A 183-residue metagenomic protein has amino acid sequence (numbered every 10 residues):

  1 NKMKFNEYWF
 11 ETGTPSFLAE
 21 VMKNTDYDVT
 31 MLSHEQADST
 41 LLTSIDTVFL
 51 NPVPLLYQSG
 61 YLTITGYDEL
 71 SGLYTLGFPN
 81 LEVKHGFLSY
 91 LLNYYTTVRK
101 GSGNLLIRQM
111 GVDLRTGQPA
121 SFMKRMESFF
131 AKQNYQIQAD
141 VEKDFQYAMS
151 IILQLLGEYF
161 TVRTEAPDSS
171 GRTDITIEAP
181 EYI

Functional and structural regions predicted by a protein language model:
N1-I183: Extended alpha-helical interface modules used as scaffolds for assembling large macromolecular complexes
